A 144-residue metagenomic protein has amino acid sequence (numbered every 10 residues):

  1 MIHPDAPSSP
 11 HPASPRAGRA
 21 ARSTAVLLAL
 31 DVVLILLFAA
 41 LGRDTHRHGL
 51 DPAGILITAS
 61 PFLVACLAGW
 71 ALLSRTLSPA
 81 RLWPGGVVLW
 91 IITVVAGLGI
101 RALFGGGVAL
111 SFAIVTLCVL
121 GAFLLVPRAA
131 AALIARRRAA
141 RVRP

Functional and structural regions predicted by a protein language model:
M1-A21, R143: Short, Lys/Arg-rich, polar N-terminal cytosolic tail immediately upstream of the first transmembrane signal-anchor
G18-G54: Membrane-helix boundary elements
R22, G121-P144: Membrane-water interface at the C-terminal end of transmembrane alpha helices
L37-H46, A68-T76, A96-I100, F104 (+1 more regions): Alpha-helical membrane-inserting segments
P52-V64: Structural signature of hydrophobic alpha-helical transmembrane segments
P61, V88-G99, V119-L120: Small-residue-rich segments of transmembrane alpha-helices in multi-pass membrane proteins, especially helix faces
L73-I92, L110-L117: Internal alpha-helical transmembrane segments of multi-pass membrane proteins
G99-V115: Membrane-helix boundary connector in multi-pass membrane proteins
